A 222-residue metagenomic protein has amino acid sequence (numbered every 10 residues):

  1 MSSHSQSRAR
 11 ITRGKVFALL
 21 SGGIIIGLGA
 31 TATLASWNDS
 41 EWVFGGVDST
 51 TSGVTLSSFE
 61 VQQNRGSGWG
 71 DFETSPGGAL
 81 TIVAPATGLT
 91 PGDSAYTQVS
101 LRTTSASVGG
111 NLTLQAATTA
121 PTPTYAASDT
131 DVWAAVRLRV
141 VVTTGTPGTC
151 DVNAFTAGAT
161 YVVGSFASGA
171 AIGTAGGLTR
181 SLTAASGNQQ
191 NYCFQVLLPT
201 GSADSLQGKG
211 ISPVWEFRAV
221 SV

Functional and structural regions predicted by a protein language model:
S2-V222: Long, small/polar-residue-biased beta-strand-and-loop interaction regions
